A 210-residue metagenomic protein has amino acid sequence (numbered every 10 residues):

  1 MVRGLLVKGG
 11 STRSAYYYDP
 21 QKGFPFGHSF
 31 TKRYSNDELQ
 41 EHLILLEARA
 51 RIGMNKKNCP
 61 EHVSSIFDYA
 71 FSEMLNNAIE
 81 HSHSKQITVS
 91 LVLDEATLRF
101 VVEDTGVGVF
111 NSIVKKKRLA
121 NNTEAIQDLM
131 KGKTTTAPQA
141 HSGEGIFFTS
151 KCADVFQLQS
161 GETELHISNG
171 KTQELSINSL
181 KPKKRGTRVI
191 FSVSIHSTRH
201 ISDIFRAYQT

Functional and structural regions predicted by a protein language model:
V2-R3, V7-S72, D203-T210: Bergerat-fold GHKL ATPase/HATPase_c domain
C59-E95, I146, S150-C152: Conserved ATP-binding N-box helix of the HATPase_c
D94-T97, V107, S168-K171, I201-D203: Regulatory and interdomain segments flanking nucleotide-handling catalytic cores in signaling/defense enzymes
A96-F100, T187: Short beta-strand element(s) in the Bergerat
D104: Acidic ATP/Mg2+-coordinating residue in the GHKL
V107-S179: Flexible ATP-lid and adjacent glycine-rich G1/G2 motifs of the Bergerat
L158-S160, E174-A207: C-terminal end segment of the histidine kinase catalytic
